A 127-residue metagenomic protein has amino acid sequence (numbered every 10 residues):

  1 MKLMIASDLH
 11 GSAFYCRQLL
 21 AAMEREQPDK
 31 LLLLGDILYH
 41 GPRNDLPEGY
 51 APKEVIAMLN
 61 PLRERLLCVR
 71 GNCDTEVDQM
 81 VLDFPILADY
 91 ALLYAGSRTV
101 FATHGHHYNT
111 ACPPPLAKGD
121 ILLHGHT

Functional and structural regions predicted by a protein language model:
M1, R98-F101: Secondary-structure boundary/capping motif
K2-A95: Core catalytic region of metal-dependent phosphoesterases/phosphodiesterases, especially metallo-beta-lactamase-like
A6-L9, K30, A102-T103, G119 (+1 more regions): Functionally constrained cores in energy, signaling, and assembly domains
H10-S12, N72, H104-H106, L123-H126: Histidine-centered divalent metal-coordination motifs
L67-V77, T103-L116: Hydrophobic transmembrane alpha-helix bundles
F84, A88, T99, H106-T127: Conserved beta-sheet core of the metallophosphoesterase superfamily
